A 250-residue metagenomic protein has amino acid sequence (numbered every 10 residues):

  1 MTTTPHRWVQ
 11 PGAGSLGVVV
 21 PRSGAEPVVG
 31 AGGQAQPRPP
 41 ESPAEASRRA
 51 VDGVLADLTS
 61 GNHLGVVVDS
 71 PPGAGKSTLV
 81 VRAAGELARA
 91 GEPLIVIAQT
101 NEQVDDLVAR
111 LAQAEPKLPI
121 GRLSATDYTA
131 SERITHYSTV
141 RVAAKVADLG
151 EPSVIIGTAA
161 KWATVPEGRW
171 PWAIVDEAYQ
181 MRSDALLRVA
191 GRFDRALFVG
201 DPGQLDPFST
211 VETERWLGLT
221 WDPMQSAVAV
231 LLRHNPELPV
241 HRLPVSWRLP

Functional and structural regions predicted by a protein language model:
M1-L64, T126-A143: Pre-P-loop entry segment of helicase/translocase ATPase cores
S15, A25-S42, T164, E177-M181 (+3 more regions): Short, flexible loop motifs at catalytic/binding sites
A46-S47, V51, H63-V66, S70-A74 (+2 more regions): Hydrophobic multi-pass inner-membrane translocation pores used for secretion and envelope-lipid/glycan export
G65-V67, I120-L123, I156, V240-R242: Conserved beta-strand scaffold positions in the cores of enzyme catalytic domains, especially in NTP/NDP-utilizing
P72-A74, R89-E92, A98-L107, A160-W172 (+1 more regions): Conserved helicase motor core of SF1/SF2 NTP-dependent helicases
L79, A83: Hydrophobic positions on the alpha1 helix immediately C-terminal to the Walker A/P-loop
A90-Q113, R122-E132: AAA+/P-loop NTPase substrate/partner-engagement loops
E115-T164: Inter-Walker segment of RecA-like/P-loop motor cores
